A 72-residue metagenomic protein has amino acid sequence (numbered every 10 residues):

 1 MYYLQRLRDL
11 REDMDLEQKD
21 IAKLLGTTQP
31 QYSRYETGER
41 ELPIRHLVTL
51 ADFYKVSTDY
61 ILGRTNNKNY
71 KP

Functional and structural regions predicted by a protein language model:
M1-Q5, N69-P72: A detector for short, charged/polar N-terminal pre-domain segments
Q5-L24, T49: Short basic helix-loop element that most often maps to the first helix and adjoining turn of HTH DNA-binding modules
L7, I21-A22, Y32-Y35, I61: Conserved hydrophobic/aromatic packing and binding residues within compact polymer-binding modules
D13, L62-P72: Short, charged recognition helix plus adjacent turn of helix-turn-helix-like nucleic-acid-binding domains
G26, R45-Y60: DNA major-groove recognition helix of helix-turn-helix/homeodomain DNA-binding modules
G26-E41: Recognition helix of helix-turn-helix/homeodomain-like DNA-binding domains that insert into the DNA major groove
E36, Y54, T65: DNA major-groove recognition helix of helix-turn-helix
